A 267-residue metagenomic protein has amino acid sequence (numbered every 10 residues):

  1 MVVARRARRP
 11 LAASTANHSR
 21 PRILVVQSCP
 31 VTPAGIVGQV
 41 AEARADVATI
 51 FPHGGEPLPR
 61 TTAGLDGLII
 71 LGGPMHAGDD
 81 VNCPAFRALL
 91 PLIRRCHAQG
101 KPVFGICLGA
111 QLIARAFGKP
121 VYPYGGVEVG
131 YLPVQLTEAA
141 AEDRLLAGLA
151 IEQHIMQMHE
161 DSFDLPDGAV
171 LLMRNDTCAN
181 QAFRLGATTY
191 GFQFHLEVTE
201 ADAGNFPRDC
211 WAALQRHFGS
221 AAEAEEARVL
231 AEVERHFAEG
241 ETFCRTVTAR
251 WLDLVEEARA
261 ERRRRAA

Functional and structural regions predicted by a protein language model:
M1-K101, S220-A267: N-terminal beta1-alpha1 cap of cysteine-dependent amidohydrolase-like domains
L24, I50, I69, F104 (+3 more regions): Hydrophobic/aromatic beta-strand patches that form the interior of the parallel beta-sheet core in alpha/beta enzyme
G38, L58-A63, I113-A114, D164-P166 (+1 more regions): Short loop/helix-cap segments at secondary-structure boundaries that form the rim of catalytic
V40-A41, Y131-P133, M158, F206 (+2 more regions): Tryptophan-centric aromatic hotspots in well-structured domains and transmembrane helices
V40-A43, P84-A88, V121-Y122, R174 (+1 more regions): Glycine-rich, phosphate-binding/catalytic loops in enzymes
I70-A140: Cysteine-nucleophile active-site neighborhood
F117-A203: Pocket-forming structural segment of enzyme catalytic cores
T188, Q193, E197-V233: C-terminal helical/coil "lid" or tail adjacent to the Rossmann-like core of SAM-dependent
